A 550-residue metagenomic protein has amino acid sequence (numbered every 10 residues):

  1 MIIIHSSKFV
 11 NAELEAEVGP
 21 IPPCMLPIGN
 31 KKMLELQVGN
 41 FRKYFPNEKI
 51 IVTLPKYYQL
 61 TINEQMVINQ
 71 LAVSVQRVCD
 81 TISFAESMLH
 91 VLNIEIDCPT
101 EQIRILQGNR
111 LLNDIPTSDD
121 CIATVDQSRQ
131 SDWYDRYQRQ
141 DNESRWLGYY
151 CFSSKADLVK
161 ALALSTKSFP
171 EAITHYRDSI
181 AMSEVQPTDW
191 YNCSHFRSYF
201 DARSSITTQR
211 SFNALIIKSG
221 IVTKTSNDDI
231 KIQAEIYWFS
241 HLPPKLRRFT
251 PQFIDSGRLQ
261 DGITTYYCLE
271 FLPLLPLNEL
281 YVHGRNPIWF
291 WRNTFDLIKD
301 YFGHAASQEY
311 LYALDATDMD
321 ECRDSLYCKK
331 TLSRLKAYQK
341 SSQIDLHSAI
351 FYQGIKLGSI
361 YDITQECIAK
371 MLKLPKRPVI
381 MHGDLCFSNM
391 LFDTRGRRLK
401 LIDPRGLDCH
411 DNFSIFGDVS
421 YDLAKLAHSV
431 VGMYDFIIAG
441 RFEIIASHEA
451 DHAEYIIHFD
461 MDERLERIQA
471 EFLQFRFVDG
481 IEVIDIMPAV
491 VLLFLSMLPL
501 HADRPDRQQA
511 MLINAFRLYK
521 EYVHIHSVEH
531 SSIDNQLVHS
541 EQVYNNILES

Functional and structural regions predicted by a protein language model:
M1-I21, M25: N-terminal nucleotide-binding beta1-loop-alpha1 segment
Q59-R136: Conserved beta-loop-beta/alpha segment of the NTase-like Rossmann-fold superfamily that binds/positions NTPs
R110-V185: Conserved core of the sugar-phosphate nucleotidyltransferase
R210-H241, E270, L277-G284: ATP-binding glycine-rich loop module of kinase domains
N278-S342, Q353, G358-L374, M381 (+2 more regions): Conserved kinase catalytic-core helix
Q365-G417: Active-site acidic catalytic loop and adjacent metal/ATP-binding pocket of ATP-dependent phosphoryl transfer enzymes
L407-F475, V491-D506: Active-site activation/catalytic loop segments of kinase-like enzymes and analogous catalytic loops in related
H458-S550: ATP/Mg2+ or Mg2+-diphosphate-binding catalytic cores that bind nucleotide phosphates or diphosphates via glycine-rich
